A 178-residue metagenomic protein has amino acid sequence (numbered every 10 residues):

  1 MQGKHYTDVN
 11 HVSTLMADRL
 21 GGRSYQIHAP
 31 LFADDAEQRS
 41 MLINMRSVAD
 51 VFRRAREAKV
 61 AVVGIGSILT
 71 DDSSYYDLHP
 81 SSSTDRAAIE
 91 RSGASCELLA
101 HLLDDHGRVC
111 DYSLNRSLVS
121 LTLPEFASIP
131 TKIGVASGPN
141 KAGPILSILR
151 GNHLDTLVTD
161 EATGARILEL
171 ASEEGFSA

Functional and structural regions predicted by a protein language model:
Q2-A178: Conserved phosphate- and dinucleotide-binding cores of soluble alpha/beta proteins, encompassing both enzyme active
